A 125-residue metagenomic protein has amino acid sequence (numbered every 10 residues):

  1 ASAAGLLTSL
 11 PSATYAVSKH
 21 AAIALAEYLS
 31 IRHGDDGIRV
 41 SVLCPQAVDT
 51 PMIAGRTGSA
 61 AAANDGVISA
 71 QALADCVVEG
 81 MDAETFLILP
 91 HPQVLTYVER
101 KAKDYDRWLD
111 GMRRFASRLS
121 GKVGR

Functional and structural regions predicted by a protein language model:
S2: Residue(s) in the substrate-gating loop at a strand-loop-helix junction that position the organic substrate next
L7, Y28-I38: Active-site-adjacent segment of SDR/Rossmann-fold oxidoreductases
L7-T14: Active-site loop immediately N-terminal to the catalytic Tyr-X3-Lys motif of short-chain dehydrogenase/reductase
Y15, I23: Catalytic tyrosine of NAD(P)H-dependent dehydrogenase/reductases that use a Tyr as the general acid/base
S18: Active-site helix of classical SDR
P45-G55: Short, flexible catalytic-loop segment of classical short-chain dehydrogenase/reductase
N64-R125: C-terminal tail/cap regions
